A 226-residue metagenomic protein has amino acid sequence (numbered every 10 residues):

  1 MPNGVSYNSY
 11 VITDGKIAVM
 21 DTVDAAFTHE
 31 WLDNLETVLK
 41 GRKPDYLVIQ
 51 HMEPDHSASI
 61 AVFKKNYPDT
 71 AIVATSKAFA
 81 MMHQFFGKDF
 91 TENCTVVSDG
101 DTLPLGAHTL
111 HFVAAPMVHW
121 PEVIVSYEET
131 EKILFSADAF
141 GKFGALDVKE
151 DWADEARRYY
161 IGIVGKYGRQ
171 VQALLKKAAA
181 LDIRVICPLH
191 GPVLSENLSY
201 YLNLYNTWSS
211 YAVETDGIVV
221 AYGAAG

Functional and structural regions predicted by a protein language model:
M1-L39, V125-E128, K132-S136, I218-V219: Conserved beta-strand hairpin/beta-sheet module of binuclear metal-dependent hydrolase folds, prominently
I12-D14, T37-R42, A179-D182, S209-D216: Glycine-rich phosphate/diphosphate-binding loops that line cofactor/substrate pockets in enzymes
G15, A26-V73: Active-site metal-binding motif and surrounding structural segment of the metallo-beta-lactamase
M20-T22, P44-M52, I72-T75, L134-A137 (+1 more regions): Active-site neighborhood of phospho(di)ester-bond hydrolases with catalytic His/Asp-centered motifs
A74-V123, Y167-L175: Metallo-beta-lactamase
T109-E196: Metallo-beta-lactamase
V185, H190-T215: Terminal amphipathic helices with adjacent charged low-complexity linkers/tails
Y222-G226: Redox- and metal-dependent alpha/beta enzyme cores, enriched for Fe-S-associated oxidoreductases and cofactor-handling
